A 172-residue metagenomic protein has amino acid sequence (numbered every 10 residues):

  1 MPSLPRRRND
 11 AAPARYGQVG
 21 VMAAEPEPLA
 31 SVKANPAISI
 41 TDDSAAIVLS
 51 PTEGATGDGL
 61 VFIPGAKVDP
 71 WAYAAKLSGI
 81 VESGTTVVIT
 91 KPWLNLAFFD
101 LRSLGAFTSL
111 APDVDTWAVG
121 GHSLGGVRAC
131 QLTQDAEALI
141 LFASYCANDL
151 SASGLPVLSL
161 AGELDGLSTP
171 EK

Functional and structural regions predicted by a protein language model:
P2-V48: An N-terminal hydrophobic leader/cap segment in hydrolases
G57-G65: Short beta-strand element of the alpha/beta-hydrolase
A66-K76, P92, E171: The serine-hydrolase catalytic nucleophile loop
L77-A97: Conserved alpha/beta-hydrolase
P92, L141-N148, G162-L164: Active-site nucleophile loop of the alpha/beta-hydrolase fold
G120-A129: Gly/Ala-rich beta-loop-alpha elbow adjacent to hydrolase catalytic centers
S153, S159-A161: Short beta-strand/loop motif that positions the catalytic acidic residue of the alpha/beta-hydrolase fold
G166-K172: Conserved alpha/beta-hydrolase "acid-adjacent" motif
